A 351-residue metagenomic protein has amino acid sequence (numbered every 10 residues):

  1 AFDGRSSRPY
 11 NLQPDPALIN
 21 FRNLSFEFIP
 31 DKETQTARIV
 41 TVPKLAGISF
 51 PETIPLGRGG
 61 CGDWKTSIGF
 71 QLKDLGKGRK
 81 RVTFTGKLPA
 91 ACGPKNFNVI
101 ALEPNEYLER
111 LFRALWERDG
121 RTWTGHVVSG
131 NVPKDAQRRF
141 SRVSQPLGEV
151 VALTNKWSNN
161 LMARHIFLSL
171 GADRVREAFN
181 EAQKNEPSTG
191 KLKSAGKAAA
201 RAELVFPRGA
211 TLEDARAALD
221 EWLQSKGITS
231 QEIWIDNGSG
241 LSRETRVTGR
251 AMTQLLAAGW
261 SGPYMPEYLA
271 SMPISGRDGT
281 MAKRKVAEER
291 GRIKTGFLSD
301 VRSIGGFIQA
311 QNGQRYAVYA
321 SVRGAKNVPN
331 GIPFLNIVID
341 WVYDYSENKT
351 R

Functional and structural regions predicted by a protein language model:
A1-S230, Q311, D344-E347, R351: Conserved serine DD-peptidase/penicillin-binding transpeptidase domain and beta-lactam-recognizing active-site
W157, F167-R351: Small-residue-rich helix-loop
